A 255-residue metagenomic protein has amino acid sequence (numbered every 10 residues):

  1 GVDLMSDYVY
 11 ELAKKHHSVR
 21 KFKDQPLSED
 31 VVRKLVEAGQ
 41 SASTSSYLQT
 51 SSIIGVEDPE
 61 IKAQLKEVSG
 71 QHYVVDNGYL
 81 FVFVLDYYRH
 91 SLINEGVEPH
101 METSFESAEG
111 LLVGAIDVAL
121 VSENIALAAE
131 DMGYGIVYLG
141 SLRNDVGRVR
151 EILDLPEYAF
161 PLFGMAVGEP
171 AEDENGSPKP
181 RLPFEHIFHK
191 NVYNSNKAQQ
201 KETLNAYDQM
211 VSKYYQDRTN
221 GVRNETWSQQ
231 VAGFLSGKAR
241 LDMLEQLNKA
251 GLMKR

Functional and structural regions predicted by a protein language model:
G1-R255: Acidic, surface-exposed loops and disordered segments
